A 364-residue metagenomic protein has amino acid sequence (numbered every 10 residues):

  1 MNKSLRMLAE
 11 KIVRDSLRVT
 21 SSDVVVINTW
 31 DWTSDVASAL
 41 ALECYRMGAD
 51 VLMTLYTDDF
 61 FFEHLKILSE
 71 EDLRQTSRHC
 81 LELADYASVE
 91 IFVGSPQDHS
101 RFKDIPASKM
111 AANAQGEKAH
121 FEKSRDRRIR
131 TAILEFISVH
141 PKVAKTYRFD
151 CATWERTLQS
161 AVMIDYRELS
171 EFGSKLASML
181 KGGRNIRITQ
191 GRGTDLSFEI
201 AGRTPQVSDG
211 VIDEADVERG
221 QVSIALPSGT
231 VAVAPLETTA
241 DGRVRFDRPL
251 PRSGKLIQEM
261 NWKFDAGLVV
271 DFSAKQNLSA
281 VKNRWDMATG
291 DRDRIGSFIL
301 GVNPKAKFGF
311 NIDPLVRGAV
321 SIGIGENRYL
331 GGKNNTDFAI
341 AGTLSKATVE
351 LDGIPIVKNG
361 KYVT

Functional and structural regions predicted by a protein language model:
M1-D241: Active-site bordering "gate/hinge" segments that shape substrate access to catalytic or cofactor-binding pockets
E10, L180-K181, E237, S253-L256 (+2 more regions): Short solvent-exposed loop/turn micro-motifs enriched in small/polar/acidic residues
V26, F92, R187, S197 (+5 more regions): Structured core elements
W32-T33, P96-D98, H140, G193 (+8 more regions): Short, glycine-/Ser/Thr-/acidic-enriched flexible segments
N185-I188, M260, V269-V270, S345-P355: Short polybasic amphipathic segments
I224-F272: Oxyanion-binding "anion nests"
K255, D271-K333, V349: Dual-mode signal for accessory low-complexity, basic/Gly-rich regions
S321-T364: Intrinsically disordered terminal and processing segments
